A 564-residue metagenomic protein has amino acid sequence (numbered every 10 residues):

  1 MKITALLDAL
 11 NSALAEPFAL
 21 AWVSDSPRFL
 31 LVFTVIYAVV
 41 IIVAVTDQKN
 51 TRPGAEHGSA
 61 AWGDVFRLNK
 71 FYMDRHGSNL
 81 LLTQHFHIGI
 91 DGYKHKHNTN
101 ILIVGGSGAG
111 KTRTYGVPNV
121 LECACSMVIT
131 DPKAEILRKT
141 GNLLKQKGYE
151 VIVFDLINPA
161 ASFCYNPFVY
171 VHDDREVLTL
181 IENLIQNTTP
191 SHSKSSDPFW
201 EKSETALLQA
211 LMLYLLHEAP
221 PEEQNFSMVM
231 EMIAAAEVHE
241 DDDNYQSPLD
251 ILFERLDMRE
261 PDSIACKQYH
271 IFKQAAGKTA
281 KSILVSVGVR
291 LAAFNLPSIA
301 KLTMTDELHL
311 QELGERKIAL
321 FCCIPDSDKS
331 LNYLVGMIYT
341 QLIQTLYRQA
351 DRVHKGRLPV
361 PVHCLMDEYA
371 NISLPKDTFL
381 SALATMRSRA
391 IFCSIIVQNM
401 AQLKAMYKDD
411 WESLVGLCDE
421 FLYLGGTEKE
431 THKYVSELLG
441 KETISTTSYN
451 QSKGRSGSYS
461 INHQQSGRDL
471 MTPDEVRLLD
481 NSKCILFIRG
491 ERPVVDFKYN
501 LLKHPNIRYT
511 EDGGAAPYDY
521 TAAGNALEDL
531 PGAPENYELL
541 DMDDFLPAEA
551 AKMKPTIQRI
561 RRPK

Functional and structural regions predicted by a protein language model:
M1-A109, R113-G116, K441, S452-K453 (+2 more regions): Basic- and hydrophobic-enriched, low-structure N-terminal and domain-boundary segments that flank ATP-binding catalytic
R52-E56, Q84-F86, K94-I391, M406 (+5 more regions): P-loop NTPase motor domains
H57, A61, L80, T443 (+4 more regions): Polar low-complexity intrinsically disordered regions enriched in Ser/Thr and small residues
L383-I485: Conserved ATP-driven motor cores of ASCE-family P-loop NTPases powering translocation/secretion/packaging/pilus
N500: Short, surface-exposed polybasic-aromatic patches that bind anionic ligands, especially phosphate groups
